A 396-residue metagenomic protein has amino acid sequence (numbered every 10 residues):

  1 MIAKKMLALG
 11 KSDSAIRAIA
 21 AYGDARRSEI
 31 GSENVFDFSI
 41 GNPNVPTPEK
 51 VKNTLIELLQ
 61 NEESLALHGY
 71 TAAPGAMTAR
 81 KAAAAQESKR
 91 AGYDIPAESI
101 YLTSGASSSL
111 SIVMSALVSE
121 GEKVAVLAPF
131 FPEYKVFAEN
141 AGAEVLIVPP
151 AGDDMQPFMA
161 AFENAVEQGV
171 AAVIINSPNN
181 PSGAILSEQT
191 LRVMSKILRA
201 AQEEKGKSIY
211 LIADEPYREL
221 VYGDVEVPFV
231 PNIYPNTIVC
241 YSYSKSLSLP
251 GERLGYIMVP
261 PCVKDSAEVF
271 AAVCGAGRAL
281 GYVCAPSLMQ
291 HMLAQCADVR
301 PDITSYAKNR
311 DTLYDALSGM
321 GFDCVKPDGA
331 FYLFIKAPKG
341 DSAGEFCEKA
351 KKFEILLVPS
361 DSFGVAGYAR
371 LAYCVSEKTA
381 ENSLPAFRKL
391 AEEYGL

Functional and structural regions predicted by a protein language model:
I2-G105, I112, C296-V299, I303 (+1 more regions): N-terminal small-domain helix-loop-helix segment of the aminotransferase-like
A18, T78, A82, E268 (+2 more regions): A non-catalytic, amphipathic alpha-helix used as a structural packing/dimerization or gating element in enzyme scaffolds
V35-D37, C240, D323-D328, D361-S362: Short beta-strand
L65-G206, R218-I233, I238, R388: Conserved core of the PLP fold type I
A85, E163-V166, E345-V358, S362-L396: PLP-dependent enzyme catalytic core of the Aspartate aminotransferase-like
P235-A307, A391: Conserved core segment of the aminotransferase class I/II
S287-A294, Y306-S318, C324-K336, G367: Conserved glycine-rich beta-strand-loop-beta hairpin in the small C-terminal domain of fold type I
